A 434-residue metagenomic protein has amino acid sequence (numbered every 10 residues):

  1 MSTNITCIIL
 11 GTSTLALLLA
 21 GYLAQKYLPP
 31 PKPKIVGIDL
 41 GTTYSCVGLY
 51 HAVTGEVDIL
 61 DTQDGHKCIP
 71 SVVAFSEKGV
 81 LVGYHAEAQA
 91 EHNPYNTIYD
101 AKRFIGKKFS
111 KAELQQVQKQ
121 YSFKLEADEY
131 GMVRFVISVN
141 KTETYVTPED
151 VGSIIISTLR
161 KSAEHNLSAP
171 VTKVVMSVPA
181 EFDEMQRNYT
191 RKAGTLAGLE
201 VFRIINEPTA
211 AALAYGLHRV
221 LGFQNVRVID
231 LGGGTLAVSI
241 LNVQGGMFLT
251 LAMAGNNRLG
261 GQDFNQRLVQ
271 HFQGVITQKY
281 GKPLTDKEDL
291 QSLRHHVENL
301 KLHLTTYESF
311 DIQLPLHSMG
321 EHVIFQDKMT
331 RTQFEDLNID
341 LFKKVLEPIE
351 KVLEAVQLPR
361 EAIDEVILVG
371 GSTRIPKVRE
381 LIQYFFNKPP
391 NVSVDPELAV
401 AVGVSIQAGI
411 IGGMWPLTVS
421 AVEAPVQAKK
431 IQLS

Functional and structural regions predicted by a protein language model:
S2-Q116, K124-A127, N140-I154, K161-S434: Oxyanion-binding/catalytic loops of NTP- or PPi-dependent enzymes
Y130-R134: Glycine-rich phosphate/pyrophosphate-binding loop and adjacent beta-alpha nucleotide/cofactor-binding cores
